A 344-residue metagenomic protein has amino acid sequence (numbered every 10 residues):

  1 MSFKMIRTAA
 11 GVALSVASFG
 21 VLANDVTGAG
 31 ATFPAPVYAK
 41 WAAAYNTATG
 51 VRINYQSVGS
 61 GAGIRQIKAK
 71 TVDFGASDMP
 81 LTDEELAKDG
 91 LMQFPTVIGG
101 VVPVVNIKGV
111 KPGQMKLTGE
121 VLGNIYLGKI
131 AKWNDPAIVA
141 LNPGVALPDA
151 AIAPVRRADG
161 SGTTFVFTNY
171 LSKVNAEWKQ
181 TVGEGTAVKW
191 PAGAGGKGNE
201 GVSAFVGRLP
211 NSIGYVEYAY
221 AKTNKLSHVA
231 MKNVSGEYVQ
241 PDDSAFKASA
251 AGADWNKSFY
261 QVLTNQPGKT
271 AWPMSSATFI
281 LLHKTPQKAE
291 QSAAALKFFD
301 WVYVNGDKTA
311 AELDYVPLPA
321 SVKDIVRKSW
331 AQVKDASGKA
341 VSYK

Functional and structural regions predicted by a protein language model:
M1-A10: Bacterial N-terminal signal peptides that target proteins for export
R7, F19-A23: Sec/Tat signal peptide C-region and signal peptidase I cleavage site
A13-V16: Repetitive helical segments and hydrophobic/amphipathic motifs
A23-K344: Flexible loop/hinge segments at secondary-structure junctions
